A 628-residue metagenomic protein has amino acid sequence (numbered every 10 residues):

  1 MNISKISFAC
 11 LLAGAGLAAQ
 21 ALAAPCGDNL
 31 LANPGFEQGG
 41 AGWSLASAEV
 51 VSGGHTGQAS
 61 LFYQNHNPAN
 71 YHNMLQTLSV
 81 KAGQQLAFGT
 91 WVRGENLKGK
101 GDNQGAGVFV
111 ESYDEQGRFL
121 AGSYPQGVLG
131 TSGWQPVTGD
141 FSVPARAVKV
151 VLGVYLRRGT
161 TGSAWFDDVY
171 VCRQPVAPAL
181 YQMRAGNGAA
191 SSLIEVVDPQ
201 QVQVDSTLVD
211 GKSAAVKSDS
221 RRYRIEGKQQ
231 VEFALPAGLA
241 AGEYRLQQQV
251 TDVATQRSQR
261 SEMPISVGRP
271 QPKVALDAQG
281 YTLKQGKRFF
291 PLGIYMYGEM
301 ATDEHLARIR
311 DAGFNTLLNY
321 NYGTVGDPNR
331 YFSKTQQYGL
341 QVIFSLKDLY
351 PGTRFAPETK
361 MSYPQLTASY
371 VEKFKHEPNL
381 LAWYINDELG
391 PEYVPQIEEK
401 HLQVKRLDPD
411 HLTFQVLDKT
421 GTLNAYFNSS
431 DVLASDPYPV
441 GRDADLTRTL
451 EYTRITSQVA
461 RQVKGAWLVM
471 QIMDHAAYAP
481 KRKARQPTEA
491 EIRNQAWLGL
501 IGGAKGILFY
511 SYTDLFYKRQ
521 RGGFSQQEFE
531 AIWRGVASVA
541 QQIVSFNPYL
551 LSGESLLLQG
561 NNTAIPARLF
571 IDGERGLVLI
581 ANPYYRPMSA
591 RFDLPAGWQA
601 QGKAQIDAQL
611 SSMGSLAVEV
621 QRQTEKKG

Functional and structural regions predicted by a protein language model:
N2-L22: Gram-negative bacterial Sec-dependent N-terminal signal peptides
A9, A13, Q58, E574-L577: Short, surface-exposed beta-edge/turn micro-motifs
L17-P25, D277-Y281: A short, compositionally biased domain-edge/stem linker segment
L22-L239, T251: Extracellular and organelle-lumenal recognition/adhesion modules and their flexible linkers in secreted
Y71, A215-S218, Q256-R260, P587: Short, mixed charged/polar active-site loops that provide acid/base catalysis or chelate metal/phosphate cofactors
G188-I194, P199-V204, Q249-D252, R260-G628: Glycan-processing catalytic domains of CAZymes
P236-Q259: Short, compositionally biased leader-like segments
